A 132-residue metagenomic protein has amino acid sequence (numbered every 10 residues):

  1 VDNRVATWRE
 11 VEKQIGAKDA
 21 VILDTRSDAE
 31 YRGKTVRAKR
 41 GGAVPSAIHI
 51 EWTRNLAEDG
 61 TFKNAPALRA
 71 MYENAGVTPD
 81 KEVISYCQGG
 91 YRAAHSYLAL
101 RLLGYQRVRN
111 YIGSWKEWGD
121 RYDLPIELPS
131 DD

Functional and structural regions predicted by a protein language model:
V1-V21, T25, A29-D132: Rhodanese-like catalytic fold shared by cysteine-dependent sulfurtransferases and DSP/PTP-type phosphatases
